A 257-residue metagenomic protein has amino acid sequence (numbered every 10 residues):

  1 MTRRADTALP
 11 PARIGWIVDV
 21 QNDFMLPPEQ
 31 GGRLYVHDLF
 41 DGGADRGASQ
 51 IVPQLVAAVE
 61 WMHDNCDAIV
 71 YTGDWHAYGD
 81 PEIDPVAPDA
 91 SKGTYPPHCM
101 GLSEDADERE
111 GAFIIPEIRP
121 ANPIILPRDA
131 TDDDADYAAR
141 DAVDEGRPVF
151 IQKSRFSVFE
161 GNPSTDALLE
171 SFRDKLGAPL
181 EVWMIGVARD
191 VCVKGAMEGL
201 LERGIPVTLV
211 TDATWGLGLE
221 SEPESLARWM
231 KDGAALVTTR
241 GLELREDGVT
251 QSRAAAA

Functional and structural regions predicted by a protein language model:
M1-D136, R140-R147, P206-T208, L217 (+2 more regions): Active-site acidic carboxylates
A58, C192-G204: Histidine-anchored nucleotide/phosphate-binding helix
T72-W75, K153-S154, V187-A188: Short, well-ordered beta-to-alpha junction loops that form the rim of enzyme active sites and present histidine/acidic
Y78-E82, V158-G161, V193, G218: Short acidic/glycine-rich loop or secondary-structure boundary segments that cap or lie
F113, P163, G195, E220-S221: Generic recognition of short, well-ordered alpha-helical segments
V143-E160, V182: Acidic/glycine-enriched edge-of-secondary-structure segments
Q152-G177: Alpha-helical scaffold elements lining the catalytic groove of polysaccharide deacetylases
P179-G195, T208-W215: Glycine-rich anion-binding loop/nest that anchors nucleotide
